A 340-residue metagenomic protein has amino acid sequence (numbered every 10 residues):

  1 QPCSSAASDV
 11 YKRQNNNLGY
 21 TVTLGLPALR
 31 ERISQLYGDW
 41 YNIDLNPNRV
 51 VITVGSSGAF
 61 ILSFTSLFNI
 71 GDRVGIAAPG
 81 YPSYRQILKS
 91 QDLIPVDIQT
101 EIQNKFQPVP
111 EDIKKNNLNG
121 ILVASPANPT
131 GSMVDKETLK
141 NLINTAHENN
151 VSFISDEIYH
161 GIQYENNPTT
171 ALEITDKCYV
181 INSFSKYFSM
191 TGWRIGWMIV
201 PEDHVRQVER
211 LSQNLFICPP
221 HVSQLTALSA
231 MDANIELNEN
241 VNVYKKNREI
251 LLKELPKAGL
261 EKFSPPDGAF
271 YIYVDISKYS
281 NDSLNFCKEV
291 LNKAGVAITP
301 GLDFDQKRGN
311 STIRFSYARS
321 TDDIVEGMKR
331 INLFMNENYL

Functional and structural regions predicted by a protein language model:
Q1-Y11: Single conserved hydrophobic/aromatic residue that forms the stacking wall/gate of nucleotide- or nucleobase-binding
Q14-L18, R30-R73, S280: Phosphate-binding glycine-rich loop
S66-L88: Conserved PLP-anchoring active-site segment centered on the Schiff-base-forming lysine
T100-N166: Active-site phosphate-binding strand-loop segment of PLP-dependent enzymes
E173-Q207, S311: Active-site PLP attachment segment
V208-L215, A230-K253: Structural signature of PLP-dependent enzymes
L228, V243-L255, F263-I276: Conserved glycine-rich beta-strand-loop-beta hairpin in the small C-terminal domain of fold type I
E289-I298, F304-L340: PLP-dependent enzyme catalytic core of the Aspartate aminotransferase-like
